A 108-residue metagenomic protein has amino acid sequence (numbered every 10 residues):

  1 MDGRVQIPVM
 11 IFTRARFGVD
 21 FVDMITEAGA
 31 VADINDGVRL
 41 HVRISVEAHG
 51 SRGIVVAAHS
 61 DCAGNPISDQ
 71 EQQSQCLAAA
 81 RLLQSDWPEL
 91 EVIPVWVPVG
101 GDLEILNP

Functional and structural regions predicted by a protein language model:
D2-V9, A15-F17, A28-G37, V46-G53 (+1 more regions): Divalent-metal-activated hydrolytic enzyme cores
F21: Glycine/small-residue-rich phosphate/adenosyl-binding loop
I25: Glycoside hydrolase catalytic-domain groove-lining segments
V42: Feature captures the catalytic cores and cofactor-binding loops of soluble hydro-lyases/lyases that act on carboxylate
V56: Divalent metal-coordination and catalytic microenvironments
